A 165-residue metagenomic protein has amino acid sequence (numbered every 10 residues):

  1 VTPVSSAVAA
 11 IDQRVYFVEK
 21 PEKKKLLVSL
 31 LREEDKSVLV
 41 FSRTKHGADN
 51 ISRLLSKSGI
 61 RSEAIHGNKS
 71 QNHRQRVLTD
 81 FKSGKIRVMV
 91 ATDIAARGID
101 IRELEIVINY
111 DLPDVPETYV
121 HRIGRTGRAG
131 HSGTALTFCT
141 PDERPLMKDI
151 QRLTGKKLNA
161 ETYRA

Functional and structural regions predicted by a protein language model:
V1-A165: Conserved helicase RecA-like core
